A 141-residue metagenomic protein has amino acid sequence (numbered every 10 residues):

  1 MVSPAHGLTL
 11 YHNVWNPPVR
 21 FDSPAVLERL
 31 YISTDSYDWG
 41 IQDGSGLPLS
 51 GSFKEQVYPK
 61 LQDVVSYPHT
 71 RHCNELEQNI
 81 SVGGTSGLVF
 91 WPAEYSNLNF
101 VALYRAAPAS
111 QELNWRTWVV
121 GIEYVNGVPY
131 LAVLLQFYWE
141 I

Functional and structural regions predicted by a protein language model:
V2-S86, E94: Short solvent-exposed beta->alpha transition segments
P59-I141: Short beta-strand edge/turn micro-motifs at domain boundaries
